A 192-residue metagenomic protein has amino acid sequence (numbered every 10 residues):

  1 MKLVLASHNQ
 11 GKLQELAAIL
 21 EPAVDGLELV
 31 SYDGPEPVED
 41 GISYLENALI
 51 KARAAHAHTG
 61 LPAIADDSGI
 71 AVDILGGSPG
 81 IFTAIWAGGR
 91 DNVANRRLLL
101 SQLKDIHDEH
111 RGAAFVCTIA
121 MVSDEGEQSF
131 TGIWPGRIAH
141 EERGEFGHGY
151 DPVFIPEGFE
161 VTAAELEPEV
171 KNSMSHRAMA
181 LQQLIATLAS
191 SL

Functional and structural regions predicted by a protein language model:
K2-V4, G11-L192: Anionic-ligand binding patches
